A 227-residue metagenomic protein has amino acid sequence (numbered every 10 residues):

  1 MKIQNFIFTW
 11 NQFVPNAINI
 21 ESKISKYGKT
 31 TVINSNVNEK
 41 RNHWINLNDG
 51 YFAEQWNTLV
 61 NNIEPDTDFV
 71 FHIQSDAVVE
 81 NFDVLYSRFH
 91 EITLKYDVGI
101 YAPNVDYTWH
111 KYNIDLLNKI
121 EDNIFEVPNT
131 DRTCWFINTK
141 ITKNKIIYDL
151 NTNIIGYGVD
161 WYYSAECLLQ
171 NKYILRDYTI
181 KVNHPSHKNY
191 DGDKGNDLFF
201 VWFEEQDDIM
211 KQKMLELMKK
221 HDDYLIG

Functional and structural regions predicted by a protein language model:
K2-I7, K29-V32: Hydrophobic targeting segments
F6-K26: Short, well-formed alpha-helical segments that are part of the catalytic scaffolds of diverse glycosyltransferases
N11-V14, I33-R41: A conserved acidic beta->alpha catalytic loop
N36-D66: Active-site-proximal specificity loops/subdomain of glycosyltransferases
A53-N57, R132-T133, G156-A165: Conserved glycosyltransferase catalytic-site signature
T67-E80: Short beta-strand-to-loop acidic/aromatic patch adjacent to the donor-nucleotide binding site
E80-N151: Conserved catalytic core of nucleotide-sugar-dependent glycosyltransferases
T152-G227: C-terminal catalytic/acceptor-binding lobe
